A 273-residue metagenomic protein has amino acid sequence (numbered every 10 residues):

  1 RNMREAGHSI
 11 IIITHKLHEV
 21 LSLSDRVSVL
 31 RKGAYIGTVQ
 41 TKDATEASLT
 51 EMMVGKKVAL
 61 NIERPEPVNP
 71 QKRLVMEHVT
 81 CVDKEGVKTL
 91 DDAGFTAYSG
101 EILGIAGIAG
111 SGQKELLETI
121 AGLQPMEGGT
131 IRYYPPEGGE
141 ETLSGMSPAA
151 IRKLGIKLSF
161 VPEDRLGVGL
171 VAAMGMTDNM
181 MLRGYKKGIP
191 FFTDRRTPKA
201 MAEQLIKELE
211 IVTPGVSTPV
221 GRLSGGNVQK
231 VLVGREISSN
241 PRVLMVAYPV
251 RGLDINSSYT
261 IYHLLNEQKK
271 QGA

Functional and structural regions predicted by a protein language model:
R1-A273: Glycine-rich phosphate-binding loops of nucleotide-dependent enzymes
